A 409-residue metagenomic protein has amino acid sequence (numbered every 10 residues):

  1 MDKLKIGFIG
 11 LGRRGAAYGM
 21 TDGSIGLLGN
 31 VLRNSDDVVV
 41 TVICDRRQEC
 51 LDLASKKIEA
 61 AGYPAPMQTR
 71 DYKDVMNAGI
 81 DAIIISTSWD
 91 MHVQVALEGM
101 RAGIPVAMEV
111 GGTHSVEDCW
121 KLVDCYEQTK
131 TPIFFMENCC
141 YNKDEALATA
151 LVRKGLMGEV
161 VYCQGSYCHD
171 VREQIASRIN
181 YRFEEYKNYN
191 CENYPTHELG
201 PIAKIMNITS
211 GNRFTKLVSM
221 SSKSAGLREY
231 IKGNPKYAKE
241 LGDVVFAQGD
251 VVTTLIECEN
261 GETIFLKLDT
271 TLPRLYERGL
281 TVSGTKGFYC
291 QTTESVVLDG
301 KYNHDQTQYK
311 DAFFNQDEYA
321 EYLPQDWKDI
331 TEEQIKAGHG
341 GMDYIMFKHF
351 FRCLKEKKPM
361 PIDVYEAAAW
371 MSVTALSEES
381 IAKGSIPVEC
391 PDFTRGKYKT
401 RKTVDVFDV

Functional and structural regions predicted by a protein language model:
M1-A61: N-terminal Rossmann-like dinucleotide-binding module
G10-G15, T129-F134, C139-F246: Predominantly a Rossmann-like dinucleotide-binding segment in NAD(P)-dependent oxidoreductases
T41, P66, D81: Conserved acidic residues
E49-C50, M91, D144: Conserved short alpha-helix immediately C-terminal to the canonical SAM/SAH-binding motif I of Rossmann-like
P66-A78: Short acidic low-complexity segments
D81-A82, S88-Y141, G155: Beta-strand-loop-alpha-helix segment that lines the small-molecule cofactor/substrate pocket of alpha/beta enzymes
T263-Y276: Glycine-rich phosphate/pyrophosphate-binding beta-alpha loops
P273-G284, F288-V409: C-terminal helical cap and adjacent loop that interface with cofactors, partners, or active-site loops
